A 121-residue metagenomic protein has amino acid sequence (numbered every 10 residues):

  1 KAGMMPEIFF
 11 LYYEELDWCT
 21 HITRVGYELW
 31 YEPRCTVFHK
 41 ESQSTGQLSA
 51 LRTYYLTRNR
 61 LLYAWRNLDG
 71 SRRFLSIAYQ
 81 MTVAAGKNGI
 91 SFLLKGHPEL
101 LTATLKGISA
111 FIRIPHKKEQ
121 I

Functional and structural regions predicted by a protein language model:
K1-A2, K40, Y63: Residues that scaffold the ATP/ADP-binding catalytic core of kinase and kinase-like folds
K1-T36: A short, conserved alpha-helix in the catalytic core of glycosyltransferases
P6-F10, L48, F92: Conserved short-loop catalytic and cofactor-binding motifs
C19-I22, R60, I108: Generic structural signal for small/hydrophobic residues in well-ordered secondary structure, especially within
Y27-Y31, F38-N59, L94-T102: Nucleotide-sugar-dependent glycosyltransferase catalytic core
L51-L56, S71-I121: Non-catalytic, C-terminal membrane-associated alpha-helical segments of glycosyltransferases
Y63-A64, F111: Short alpha-helical functional segments enriched in proximate histidine and acidic residues
